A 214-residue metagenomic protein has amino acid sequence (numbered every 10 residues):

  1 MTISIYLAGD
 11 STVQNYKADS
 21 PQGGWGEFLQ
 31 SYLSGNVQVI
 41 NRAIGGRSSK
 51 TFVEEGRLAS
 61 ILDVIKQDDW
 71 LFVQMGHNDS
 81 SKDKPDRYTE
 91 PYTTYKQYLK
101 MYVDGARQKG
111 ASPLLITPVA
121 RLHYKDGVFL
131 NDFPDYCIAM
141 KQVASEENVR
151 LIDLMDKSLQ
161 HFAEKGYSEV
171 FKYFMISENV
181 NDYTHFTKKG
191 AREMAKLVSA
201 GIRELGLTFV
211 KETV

Functional and structural regions predicted by a protein language model:
M1-I44, A59-D69: Serine-esterase "nucleophile elbow" of acetyl-processing enzymes
T2-S4, S34, S48, T89-E90 (+2 more regions): Alpha-helix initiation/capping motif
D10, I44-R47, H77, A191: Gly/Ser/Thr-rich helix-start
N15, S49, L159: Active-site environment of divalent metal-dependent phosphoester hydrolases
R47-S48, D153: Short, solvent-exposed coil/turn linker segments
S48-G56: Structural motif
G56-H185, R192, K196-V214: Alpha-helical cap/lid subdomain in secreted, periplasmic, or secretory-pathway luminal O-acyl-processing enzymes
